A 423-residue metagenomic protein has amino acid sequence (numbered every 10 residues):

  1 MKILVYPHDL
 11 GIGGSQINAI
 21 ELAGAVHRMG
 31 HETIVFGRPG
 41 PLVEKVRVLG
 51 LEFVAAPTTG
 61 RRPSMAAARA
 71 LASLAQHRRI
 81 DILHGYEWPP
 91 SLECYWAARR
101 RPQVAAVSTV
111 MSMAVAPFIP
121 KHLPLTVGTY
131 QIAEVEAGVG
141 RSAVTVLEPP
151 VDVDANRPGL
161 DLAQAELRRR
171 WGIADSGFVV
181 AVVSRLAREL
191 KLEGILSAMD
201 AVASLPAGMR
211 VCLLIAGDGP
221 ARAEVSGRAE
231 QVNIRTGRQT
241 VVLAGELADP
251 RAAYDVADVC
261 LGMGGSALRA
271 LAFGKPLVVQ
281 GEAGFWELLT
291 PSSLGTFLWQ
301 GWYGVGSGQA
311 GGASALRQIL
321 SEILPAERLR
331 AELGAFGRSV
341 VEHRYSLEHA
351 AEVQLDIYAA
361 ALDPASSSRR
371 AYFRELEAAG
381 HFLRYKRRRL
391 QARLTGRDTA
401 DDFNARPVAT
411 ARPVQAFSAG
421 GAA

Functional and structural regions predicted by a protein language model:
L4, V151, E166, A174-L192 (+2 more regions): Conserved donor-binding/catalytic core segment of Leloir-type glycosyltransferases
V5-G13, A19, G24-P63, G219-E224: N-terminal strand-loop element at the rim of the active site of nucleotide-sugar-dependent glycosyltransferases
G85-S91, V110: Short His-centered aromatic/hydrophobic patch
V115, H122-L162: Donor nucleotide-sugar binding/catalytic pocket of nucleotide-sugar-dependent glycosyltransferases
R157-I173: A short helix/loop element that forms part of the nucleotide-sugar donor recognition site in Leloir-type
S226-L247: Nucleotide-activated donor-binding/catalytic signature segment of Leloir-type glycosyltransferases, i.e., the conserved
E282-E332: Change "using UDP/GDP/dTDP sugars" to "using nucleotide sugars
L329-R344, D356: A short, well-ordered alpha-helix in the C-terminal region of glycosyltransferases
